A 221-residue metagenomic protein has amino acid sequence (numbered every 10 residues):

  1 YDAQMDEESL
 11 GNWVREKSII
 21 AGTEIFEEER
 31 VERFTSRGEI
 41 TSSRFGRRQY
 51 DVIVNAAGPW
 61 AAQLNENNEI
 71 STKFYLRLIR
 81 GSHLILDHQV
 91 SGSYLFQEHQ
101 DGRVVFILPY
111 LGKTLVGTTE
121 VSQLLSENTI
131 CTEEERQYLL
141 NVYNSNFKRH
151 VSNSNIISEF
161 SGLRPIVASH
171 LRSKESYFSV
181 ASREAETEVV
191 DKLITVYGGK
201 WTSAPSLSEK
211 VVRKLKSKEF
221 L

Functional and structural regions predicted by a protein language model:
Y1-E16, F26, T129-E134, Y197-S206: Short beta-strand to alpha-helix junction loop
N12, E16-K17, A21, E28-V31 (+4 more regions): Flavin (primarily FAD) cofactor-binding/catalytic cores of flavoenzymes
G22-E24, L193: Short, conserved active-site loop motifs that form the nucleotide-linked donor/cofactor pocket
I25-E39: A conserved short coil-to-beta-strand element within the FAD-binding core of flavoproteins
R33, W60-A62, G92, S122: Glycine-rich nucleotide phosphate-binding loop and flanking beta-alpha elements of Rossmann-like dinucleotide-binding
S43-V52, A56: Core beta-strand elements of the Rossmann-like FAD/NAD(P) dinucleotide-binding domain in flavoenzyme oxidoreductases
N55-I70: Flavin (primarily FAD) binding-site architecture
S71-L115, V121-L221: C-terminal catalytic lobe of FAD-dependent flavoproteins
